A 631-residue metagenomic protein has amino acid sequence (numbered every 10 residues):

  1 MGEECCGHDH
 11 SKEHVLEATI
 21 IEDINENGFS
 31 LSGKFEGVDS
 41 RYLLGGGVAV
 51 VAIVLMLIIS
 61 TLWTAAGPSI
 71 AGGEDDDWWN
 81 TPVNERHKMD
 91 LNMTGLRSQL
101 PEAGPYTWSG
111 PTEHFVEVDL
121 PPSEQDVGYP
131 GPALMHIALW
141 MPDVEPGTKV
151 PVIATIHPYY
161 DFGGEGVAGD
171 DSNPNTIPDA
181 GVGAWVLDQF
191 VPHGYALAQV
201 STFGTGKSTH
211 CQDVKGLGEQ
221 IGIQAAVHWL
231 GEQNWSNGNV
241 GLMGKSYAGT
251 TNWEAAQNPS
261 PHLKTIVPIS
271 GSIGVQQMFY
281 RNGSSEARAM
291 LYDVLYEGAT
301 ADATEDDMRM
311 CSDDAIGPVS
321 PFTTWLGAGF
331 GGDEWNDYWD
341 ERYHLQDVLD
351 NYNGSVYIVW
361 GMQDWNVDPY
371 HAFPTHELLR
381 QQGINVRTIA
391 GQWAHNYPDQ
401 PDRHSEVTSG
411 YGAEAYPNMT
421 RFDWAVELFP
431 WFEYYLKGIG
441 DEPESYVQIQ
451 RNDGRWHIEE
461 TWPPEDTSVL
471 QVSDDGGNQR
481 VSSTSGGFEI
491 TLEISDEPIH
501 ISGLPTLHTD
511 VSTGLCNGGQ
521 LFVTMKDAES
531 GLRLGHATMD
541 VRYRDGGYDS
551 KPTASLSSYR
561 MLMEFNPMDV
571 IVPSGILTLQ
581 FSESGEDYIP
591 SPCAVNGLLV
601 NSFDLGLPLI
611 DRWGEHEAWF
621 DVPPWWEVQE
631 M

Functional and structural regions predicted by a protein language model:
G37-V51, L55-Y159, G163, V294 (+1 more regions): Catalytic-loop region of hydrolases
S60-W63, G67-A103, F115-Q125, L436-M631: Glycine/threonine-rich phosphate-binding loop and adjacent beta-strand/alpha-helix elements that clamp
D75-A103, E117-V118, E124, P130-G131 (+6 more regions): Accessory cap/linker subdomain of secreted extracellular hydrolases
P146-G231, P401-G412, E586: Cap/lid segment of the alpha/beta-hydrolase catalytic domain
G218, M243-C311, R380-F429: A catalytic-pocket lid/entrance helix-loop region that shapes and gates access to the active site across common
N239-G241: Residue in the alpha/beta-hydrolase core beta-strand immediately N-terminal to the catalytic nucleophile
Y352, I358-W360: Short beta-strand/loop motif that positions the catalytic acidic residue of the alpha/beta-hydrolase fold
W365-F373: Conserved alpha/beta-hydrolase "acid-adjacent" motif
